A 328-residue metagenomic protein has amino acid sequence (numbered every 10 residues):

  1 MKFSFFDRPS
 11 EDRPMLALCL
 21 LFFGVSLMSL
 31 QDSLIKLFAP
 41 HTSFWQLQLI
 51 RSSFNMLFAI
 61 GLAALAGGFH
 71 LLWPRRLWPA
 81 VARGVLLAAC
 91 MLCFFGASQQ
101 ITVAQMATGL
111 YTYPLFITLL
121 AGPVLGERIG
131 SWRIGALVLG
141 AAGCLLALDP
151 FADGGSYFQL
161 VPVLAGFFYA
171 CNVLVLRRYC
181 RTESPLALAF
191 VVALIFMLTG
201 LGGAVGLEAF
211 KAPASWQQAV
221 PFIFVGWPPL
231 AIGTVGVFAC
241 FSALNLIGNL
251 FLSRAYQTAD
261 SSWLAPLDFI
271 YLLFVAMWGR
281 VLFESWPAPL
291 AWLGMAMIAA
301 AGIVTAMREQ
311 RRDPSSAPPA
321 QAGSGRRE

Functional and structural regions predicted by a protein language model:
M1-S26, M56-A82, S131, L198-A239 (+2 more regions): Membrane-interface interhelical linkers
K2-Q46, D153-R178, P318-E328: Glycine-/small-residue-enriched transmembrane alpha-helix faces in small-molecule transporters and effluxers
V25-L30, I60, G84, A88-L92 (+7 more regions): Hydrophobic/small/kink-forming positions within alpha-helical transmembrane segments of polytopic membrane proteins
S29-T42, L47-I50, L92-V103, G109 (+3 more regions): Juxtamembrane C-cap of transmembrane helices in multi-pass membrane transport proteins
F38, L47, A97, V103 (+6 more regions): Hydrophobic/aromatic residues within transmembrane alpha-helices of multi-pass small-molecule transporters
A107-T112, Y179-I195, L246-R280: Helix-helix packing/entry segments at the starts of transmembrane helices
Y113-V138, L273-W292: C-terminal transmembrane-helix exit sites in multi-pass transporters
W132-D149, L290-E309: Hydrophobic transmembrane alpha-helices of multi-pass small-molecule transport proteins
